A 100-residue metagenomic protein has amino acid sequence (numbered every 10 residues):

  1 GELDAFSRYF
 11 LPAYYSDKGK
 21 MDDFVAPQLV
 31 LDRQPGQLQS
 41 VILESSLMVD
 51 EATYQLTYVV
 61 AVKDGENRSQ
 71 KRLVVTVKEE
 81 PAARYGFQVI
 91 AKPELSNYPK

Functional and structural regions predicted by a protein language model:
D4-K100: Extracytoplasmic/luminal low-complexity segments enriched in Pro/Gly and acidic/polar residues that act as flexible
